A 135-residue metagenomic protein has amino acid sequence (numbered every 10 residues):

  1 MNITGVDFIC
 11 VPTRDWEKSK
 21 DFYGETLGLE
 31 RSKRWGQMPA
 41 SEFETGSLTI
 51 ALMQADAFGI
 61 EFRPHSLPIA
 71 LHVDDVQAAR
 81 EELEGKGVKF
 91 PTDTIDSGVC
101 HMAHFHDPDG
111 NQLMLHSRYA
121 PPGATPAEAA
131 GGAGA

Functional and structural regions predicted by a protein language model:
M1-N2, R80-A135: Vicinal oxygen chelate
G5-R14, S41-E44, I60-K86, H101-N111: Vicinal oxygen chelate
C10-I50: Core segments of cupin and vicinal oxygen chelate
W35-Q37, H65, S97: Residues that act as N-cap/strand-start positions at coil-to-secondary-structure junctions
I50-L52, L115: Generic preference for hydrophobic
F58-F62, P121-A124: A short local loop/turn or secondary-structure capping micro-motif enriched for an aromatic residue
